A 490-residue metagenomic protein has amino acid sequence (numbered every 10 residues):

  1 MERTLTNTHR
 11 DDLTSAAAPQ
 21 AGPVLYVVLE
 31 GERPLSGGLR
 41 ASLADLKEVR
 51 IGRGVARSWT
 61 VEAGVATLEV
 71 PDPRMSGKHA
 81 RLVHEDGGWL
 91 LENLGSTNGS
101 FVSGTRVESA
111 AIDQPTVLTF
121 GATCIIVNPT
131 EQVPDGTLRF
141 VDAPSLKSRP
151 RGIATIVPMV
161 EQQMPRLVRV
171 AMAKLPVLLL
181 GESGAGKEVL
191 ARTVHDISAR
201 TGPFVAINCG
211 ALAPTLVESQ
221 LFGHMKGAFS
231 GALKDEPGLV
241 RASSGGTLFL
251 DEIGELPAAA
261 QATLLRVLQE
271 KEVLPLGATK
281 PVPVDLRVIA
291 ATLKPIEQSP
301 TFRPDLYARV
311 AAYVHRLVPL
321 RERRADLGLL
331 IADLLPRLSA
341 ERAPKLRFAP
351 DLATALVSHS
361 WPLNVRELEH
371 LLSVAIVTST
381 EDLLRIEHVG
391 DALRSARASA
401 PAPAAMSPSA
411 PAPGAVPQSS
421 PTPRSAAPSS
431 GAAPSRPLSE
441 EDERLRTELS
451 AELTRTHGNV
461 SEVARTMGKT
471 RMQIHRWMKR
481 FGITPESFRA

Functional and structural regions predicted by a protein language model:
M1-L13, I51, H84, L90-T97 (+1 more regions): C-terminal boundary/linker segments immediately following FHA domains
M1-P73, V83: Intrinsically disordered, low-complexity acidic Ser/Thr-rich regulatory segments
M1-S15, V28-G38, W59, S103 (+2 more regions): Bacterial C-terminal helix-turn-helix
H84, H195-G202, G277-R287, K294-S409 (+1 more regions): Nucleotide-binding/hydrolysis machinery
R139-M164, T215, S435-E441: Dynamic helix-loop-helix/coil hinge segments at AAA+ ATPase domain boundaries and subdomain interfaces
Q163, A185, I207, L221 (+14 more regions): Conserved RecA-like P-loop NTPase ATPase core
R166-G231, R241-P257, P319-R324, L371: Conserved post-Walker A coupling segment in P-loop NTPases
V177, T193, P214-S219, D235 (+5 more regions): Conserved AAA+/SF3 P-loop NTPase catalytic/coupling segment centered on the Walker-B
